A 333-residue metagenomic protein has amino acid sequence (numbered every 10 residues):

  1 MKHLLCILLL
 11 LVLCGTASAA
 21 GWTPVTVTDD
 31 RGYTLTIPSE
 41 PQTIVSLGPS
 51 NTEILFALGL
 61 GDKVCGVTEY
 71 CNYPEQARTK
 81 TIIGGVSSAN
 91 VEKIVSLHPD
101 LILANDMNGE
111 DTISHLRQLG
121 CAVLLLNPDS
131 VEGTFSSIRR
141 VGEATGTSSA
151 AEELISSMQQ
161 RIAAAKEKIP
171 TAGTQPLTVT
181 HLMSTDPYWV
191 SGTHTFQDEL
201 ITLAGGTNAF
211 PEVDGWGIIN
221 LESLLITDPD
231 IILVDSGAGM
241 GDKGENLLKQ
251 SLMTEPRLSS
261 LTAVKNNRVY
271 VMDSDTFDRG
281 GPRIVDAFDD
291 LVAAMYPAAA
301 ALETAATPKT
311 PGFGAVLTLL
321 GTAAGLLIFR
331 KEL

Functional and structural regions predicted by a protein language model:
M1-W22, A300-L333: Secretory targeting signatures
P24, Y33-T34, L101, D111-P187 (+2 more regions): Extracytoplasmic substrate-binding proteins
L35-I37, T52-A57, N72-Q76, P187-G192 (+3 more regions): Short, solvent-exposed loop/turn elements at domain surfaces
Q42-N108, T112, A209-E212, S236 (+1 more regions): A short, structured surface patch at a secondary-structure boundary
T68, H194-G217: His/Asp/Glu-enriched short active-site or ligand-binding loop at hydrolase and phosphoryl-transfer sites
A89-P99, S114, Q118-L119, I219-D228: Short helices/loops that flank or line small-molecule/ion binding pockets
N108-Q118, L233-L252: A ligand-binding cleft/hinge motif common to bilobed small-molecule-binding domains
P211-W216, S223, S236-A238, N246-L247 (+6 more regions): Acidic/histidine-enriched, beta-strand-rich ligand/metal-binding domains
